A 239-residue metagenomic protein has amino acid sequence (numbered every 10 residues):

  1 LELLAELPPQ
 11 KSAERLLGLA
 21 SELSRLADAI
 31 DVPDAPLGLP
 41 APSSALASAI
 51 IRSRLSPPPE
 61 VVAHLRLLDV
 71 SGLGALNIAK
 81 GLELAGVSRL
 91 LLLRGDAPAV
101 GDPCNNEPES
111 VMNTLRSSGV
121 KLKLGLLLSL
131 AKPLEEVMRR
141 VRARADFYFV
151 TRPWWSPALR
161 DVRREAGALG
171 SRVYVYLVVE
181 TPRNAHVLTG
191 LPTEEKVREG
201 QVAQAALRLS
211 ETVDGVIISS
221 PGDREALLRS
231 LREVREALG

Functional and structural regions predicted by a protein language model:
L1-A45: Conserved N-terminal beta1-alpha1 strand-loop-helix module at the mouth
L1-L16, V61-L73, L122-E135, A185-Q201: Active-site mouth loops of central-metabolism enzymes
E6-P9, A29-P40, L65-L67, S88-G95 (+4 more regions): Catalytic beta/alpha-barrel core
E14, G38-I51, V70-N77, D96-R116 (+2 more regions): Active-site-adjacent beta->alpha loops and helix N-cap segments on the catalytic face of soluble alpha/beta enzymes
S24-D28, L55-P58, E83-R89, G119-K121 (+4 more regions): Glycine-enriched alpha-helix->loop->beta-strand junction motifs that scaffold or abut catalytic
V70-L84, K132-R144, R164, R183-T193 (+2 more regions): Catalytic cores of alpha/beta
E83, R89-K132: Mid-sequence, gly/pro-rich, charge-dense loop/helix-turn segments that line enzyme active sites
G170-D214: Catalytic-face loop-and-helix region of soluble metabolic enzyme cores
